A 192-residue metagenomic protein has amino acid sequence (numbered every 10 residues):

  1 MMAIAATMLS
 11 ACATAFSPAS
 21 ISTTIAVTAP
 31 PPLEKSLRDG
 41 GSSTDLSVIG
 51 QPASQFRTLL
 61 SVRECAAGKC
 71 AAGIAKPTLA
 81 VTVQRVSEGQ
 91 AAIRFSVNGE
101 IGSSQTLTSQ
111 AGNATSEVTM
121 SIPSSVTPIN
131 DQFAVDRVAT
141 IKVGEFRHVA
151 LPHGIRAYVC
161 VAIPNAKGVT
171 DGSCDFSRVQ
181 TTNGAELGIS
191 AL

Functional and structural regions predicted by a protein language model:
M2-S10: Bacterial N-terminal signal peptides
A13-L192: Outer membrane pore-forming secretion/assembly proteins and partners of Gram-negative envelopes
